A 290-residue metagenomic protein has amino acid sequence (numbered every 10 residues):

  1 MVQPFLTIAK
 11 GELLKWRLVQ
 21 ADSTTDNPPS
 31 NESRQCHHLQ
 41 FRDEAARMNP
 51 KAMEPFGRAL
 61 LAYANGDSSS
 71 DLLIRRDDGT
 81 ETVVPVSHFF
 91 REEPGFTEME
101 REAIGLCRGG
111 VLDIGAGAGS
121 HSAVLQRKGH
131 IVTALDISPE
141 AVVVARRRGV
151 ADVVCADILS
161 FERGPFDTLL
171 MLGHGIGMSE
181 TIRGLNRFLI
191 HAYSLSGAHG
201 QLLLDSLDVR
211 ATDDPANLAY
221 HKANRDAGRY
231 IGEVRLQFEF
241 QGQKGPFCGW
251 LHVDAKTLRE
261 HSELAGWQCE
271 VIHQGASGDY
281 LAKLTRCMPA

Functional and structural regions predicted by a protein language model:
F41-I74: N-terminal auxiliary segments of SAM/dcSAM-dependent transferases
A59-A64, G197-R259, E263: SAM-dependent methyltransferase
F90-G110: Conserved alpha-helix/loop element of class I SAM-dependent methyltransferases that forms part of the SAM/SAH-binding
G109-G117: Conserved class I S-adenosyl-L-methionine
S138-P139: Conserved SAM/SAH-binding beta-strand->alpha-helix loop
G149-L159: Conserved SAM-binding strand-loop segment of SAM-dependent methyltransferases
F166-N186: A short SAM/SAH-binding and catalytic strip from SAM-dependent methyltransferases
L185-A198: A short glycine-rich, Lys/Arg-flanked "PGG" loop and its adjoining helix->strand segment in the class I
